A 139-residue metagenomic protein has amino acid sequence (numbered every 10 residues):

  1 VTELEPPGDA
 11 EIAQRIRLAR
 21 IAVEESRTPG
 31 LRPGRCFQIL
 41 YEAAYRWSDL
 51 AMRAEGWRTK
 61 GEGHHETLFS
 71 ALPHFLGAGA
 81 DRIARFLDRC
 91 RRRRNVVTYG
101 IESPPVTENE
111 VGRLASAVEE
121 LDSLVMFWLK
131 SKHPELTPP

Functional and structural regions predicted by a protein language model:
V1-P139: Terminal alpha-helical segments
